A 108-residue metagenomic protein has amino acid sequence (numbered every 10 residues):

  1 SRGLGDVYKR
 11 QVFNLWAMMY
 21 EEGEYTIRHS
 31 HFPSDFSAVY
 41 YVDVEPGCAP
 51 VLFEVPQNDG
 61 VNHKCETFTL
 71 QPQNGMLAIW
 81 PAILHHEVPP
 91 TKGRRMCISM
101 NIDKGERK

Functional and structural regions predicted by a protein language model:
S1-Y8: Short, small-residue-biased leader/transition segments that mark boundaries at the very start of proteins
R10-I79, I83, P89-P90, R95-C97 (+1 more regions): Catalytic core of non-heme Fe(II) oxygenases with the double-stranded beta-helix
